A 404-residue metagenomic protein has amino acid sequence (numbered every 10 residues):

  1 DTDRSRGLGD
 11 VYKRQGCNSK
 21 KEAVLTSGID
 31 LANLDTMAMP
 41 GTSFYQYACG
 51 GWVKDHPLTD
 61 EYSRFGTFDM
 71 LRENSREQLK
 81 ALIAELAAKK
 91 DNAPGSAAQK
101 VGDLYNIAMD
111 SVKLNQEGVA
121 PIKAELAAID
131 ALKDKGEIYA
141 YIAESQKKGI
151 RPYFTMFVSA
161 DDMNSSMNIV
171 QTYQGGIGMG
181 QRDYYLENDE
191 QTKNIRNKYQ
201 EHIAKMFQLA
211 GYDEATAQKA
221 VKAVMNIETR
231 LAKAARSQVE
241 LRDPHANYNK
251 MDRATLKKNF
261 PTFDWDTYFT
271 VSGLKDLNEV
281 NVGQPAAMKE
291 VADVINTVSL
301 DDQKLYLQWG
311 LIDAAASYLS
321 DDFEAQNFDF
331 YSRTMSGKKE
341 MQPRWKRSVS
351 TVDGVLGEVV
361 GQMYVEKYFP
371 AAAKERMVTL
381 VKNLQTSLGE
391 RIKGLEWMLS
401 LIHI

Functional and structural regions predicted by a protein language model:
D1-Y12, H403: Single conserved hydrophobic/aromatic residue that forms the stacking wall/gate of nucleotide- or nucleobase-binding
D10-A23: Bacterial Sec-dependent signal peptides at the C-terminal "C-region" and cleavage site
G28, A38-Y45, C49, R76-I83 (+6 more regions): Extracytoplasmic/secreted envelope proteins and their assembly/folding machinery, especially bacterial periplasmic
N33-K54, Y185, D189-Q208, M398: Hydrophobic/aromatic-rich, well-ordered segments within soluble, folded domains that form packed cores
M39-T42, Y47-Y105: Active-site-surrounding "flap" and adjacent substrate/cofactor-binding loops of secreted or lumenal enzymes, prototyped
L86-T379, N383: Noncatalytic, helix-rich "gating/capping" subdomain that lines the substrate-entry/channel surface of large enzyme
Y199, H403-I404: Adenylate-forming
A371-I402: Extended, non-catalytic substrate-recognition/exosite surfaces adjacent to catalytic cores, especially in enzymes
